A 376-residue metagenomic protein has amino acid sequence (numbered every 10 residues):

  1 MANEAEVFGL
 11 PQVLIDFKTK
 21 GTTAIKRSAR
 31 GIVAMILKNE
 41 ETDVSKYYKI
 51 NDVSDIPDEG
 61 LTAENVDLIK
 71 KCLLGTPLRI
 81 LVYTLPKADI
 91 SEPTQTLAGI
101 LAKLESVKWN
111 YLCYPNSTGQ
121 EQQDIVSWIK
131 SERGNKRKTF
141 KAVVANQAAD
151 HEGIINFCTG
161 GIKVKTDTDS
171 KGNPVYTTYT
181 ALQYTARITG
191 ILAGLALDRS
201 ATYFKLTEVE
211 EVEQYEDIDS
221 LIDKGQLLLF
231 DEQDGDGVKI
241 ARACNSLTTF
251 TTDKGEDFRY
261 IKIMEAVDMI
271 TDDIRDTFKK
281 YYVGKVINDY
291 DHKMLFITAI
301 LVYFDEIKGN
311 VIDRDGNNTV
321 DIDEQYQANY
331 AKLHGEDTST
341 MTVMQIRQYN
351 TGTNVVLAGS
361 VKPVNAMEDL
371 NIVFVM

Functional and structural regions predicted by a protein language model:
M1-L68, L73-L78, R199, D231-M376: Structured, hydrophobic secondary-structure cores that serve as assembly/anchoring elements
N3-G9, V13, R27-S28, I32-L37 (+4 more regions): A glycine- and small-residue-enriched flexible loop/hinge signal that marks low-structured segments
N65-K71, K87-L104: Short, charged beta->alpha transition segments
R79-P86: Short, structured interface segments
